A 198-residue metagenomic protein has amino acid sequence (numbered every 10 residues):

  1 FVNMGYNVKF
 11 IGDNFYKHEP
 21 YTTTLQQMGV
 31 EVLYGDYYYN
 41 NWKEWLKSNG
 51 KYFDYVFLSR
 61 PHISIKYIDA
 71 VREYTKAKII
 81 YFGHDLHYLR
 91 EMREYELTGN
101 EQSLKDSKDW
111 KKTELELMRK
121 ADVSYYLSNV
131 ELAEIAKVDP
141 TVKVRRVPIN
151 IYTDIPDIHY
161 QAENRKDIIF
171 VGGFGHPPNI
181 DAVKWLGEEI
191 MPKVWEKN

Functional and structural regions predicted by a protein language model:
F1-Q27, E31: N-terminal subdomain of nucleotide-sugar transferases
Y6-F10, T98, K112, R119-Y125 (+2 more regions): Conserved catalytic-core segment of nucleotide-activated headgroup transferases in glycan assembly
K17, H62-I63, V130-L132: Alpha-helix capping/helix-boundary segments
E31-Y39: Short acidic-hydrophobic, aromatic-tinged amphipathic segments that line or gate anion-handling sites
N41-K51, I158-Y160: Short amphipathic alpha-helix with an adjacent loop that forms part of the alpha/beta core around
L46-K66, I80: Short N-terminal targeting/anchoring amphipathic segment
Y74-I79, P140-V142: A short helix->loop->beta-strand "cap" motif at the edges of active sites that frequently abuts
Y81-D109, A133, E163, G173: Acceptor-binding helix/loop patch of EC 2.4 sugar-transfer enzymes, predominantly nucleotide-sugar-dependent
